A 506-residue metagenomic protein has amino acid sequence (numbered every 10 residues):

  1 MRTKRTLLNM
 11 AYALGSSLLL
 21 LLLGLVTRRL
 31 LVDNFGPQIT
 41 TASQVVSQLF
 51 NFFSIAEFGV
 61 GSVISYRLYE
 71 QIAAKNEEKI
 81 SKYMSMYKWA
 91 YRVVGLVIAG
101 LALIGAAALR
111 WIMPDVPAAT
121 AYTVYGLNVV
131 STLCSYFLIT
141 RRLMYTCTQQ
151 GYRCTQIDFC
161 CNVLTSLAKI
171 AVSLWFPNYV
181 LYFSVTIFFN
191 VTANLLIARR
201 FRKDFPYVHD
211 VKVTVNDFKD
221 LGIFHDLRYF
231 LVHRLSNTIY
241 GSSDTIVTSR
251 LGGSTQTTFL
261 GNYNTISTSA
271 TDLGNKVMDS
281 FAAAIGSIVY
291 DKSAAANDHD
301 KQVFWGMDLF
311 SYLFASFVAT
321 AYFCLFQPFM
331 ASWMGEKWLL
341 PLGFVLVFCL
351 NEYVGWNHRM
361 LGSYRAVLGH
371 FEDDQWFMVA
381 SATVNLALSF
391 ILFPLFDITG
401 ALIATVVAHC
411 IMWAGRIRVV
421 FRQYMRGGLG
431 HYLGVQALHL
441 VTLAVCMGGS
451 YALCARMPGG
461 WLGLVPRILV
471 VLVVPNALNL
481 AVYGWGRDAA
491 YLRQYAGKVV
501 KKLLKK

Functional and structural regions predicted by a protein language model:
M1-G24, T41, E78-S85, A119-A121 (+6 more regions): N-terminal membrane topogenesis motif
M1-T6, Y179-F183, L195-S242, A284-S287 (+3 more regions): Interhelical loop/hinge segments that connect adjacent transmembrane helices in multipass membrane
T3, L7, T132-I157, W175 (+2 more regions): Membrane-interface junctions at transmembrane-helix termini in multi-pass inner-membrane proteins
L8-R28, C161, V185-I197, F201 (+4 more regions): Transmembrane helical elements of multi-pass membrane transporters/channels
L31-S54, Y83, Y179, S184 (+6 more regions): Interfacial/gating helices of multi-pass transporter permease domains
F58-A74, C147, F205-Y207, Y263 (+2 more regions): Helix-loop junctions and terminal segments of transmembrane helices in multi-pass membrane transport/translocation
A106-N128, Y322-Y353, R359, T399 (+1 more regions): Interfacial segments at transmembrane-helix termini and the short loops linking adjacent helices
Y451-K506: Membrane-proximal transmembrane or re-entrant/amphipathic helices at the cytosolic face
